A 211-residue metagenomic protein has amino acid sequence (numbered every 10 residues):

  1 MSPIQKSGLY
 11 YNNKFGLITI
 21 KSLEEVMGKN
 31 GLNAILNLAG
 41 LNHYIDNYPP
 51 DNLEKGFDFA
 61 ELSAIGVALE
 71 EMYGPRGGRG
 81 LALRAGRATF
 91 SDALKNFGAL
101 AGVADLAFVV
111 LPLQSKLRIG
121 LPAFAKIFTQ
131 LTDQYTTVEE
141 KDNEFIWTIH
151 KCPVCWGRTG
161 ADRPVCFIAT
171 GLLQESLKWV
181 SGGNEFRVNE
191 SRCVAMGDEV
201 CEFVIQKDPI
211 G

Functional and structural regions predicted by a protein language model:
S2-A85, T89-A93: N-terminal low-complexity or simple alpha-helical regulatory segments that function as activation/interaction modules
S2-I18, T129-T170, K178-G211: Short terminal or interdomain "cap/linker" segment that borders an active site or interface and mediates
G31-N42, R79-A85, L106-L111, G182-A195: Short alpha-helical "patches" and their helix-cap loops
L38, Q114-A123, E199-I210: Amphipathic, soluble alpha/beta structural segments
E54-V165, K178, R192: Amphipathic interaction/junction segments at domain boundaries or subunit interfaces
